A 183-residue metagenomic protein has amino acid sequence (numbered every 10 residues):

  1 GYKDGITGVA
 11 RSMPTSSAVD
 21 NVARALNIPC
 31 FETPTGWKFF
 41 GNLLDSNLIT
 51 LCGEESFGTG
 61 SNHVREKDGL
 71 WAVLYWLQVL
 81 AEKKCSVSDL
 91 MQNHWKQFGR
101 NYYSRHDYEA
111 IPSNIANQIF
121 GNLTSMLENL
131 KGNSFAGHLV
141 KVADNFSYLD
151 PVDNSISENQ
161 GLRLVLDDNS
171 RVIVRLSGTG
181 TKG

Functional and structural regions predicted by a protein language model:
K3-G180: Phosphate-binding and adjacent anionic-ligand microenvironments
